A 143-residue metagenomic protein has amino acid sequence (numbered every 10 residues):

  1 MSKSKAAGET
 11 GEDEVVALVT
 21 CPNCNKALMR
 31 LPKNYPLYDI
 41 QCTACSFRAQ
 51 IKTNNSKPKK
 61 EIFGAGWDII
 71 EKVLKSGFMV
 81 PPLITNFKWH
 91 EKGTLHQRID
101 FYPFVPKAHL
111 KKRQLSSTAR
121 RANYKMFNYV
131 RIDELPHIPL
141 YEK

Functional and structural regions predicted by a protein language model:
M1-K143: Nucleic-acid endonuclease domains
